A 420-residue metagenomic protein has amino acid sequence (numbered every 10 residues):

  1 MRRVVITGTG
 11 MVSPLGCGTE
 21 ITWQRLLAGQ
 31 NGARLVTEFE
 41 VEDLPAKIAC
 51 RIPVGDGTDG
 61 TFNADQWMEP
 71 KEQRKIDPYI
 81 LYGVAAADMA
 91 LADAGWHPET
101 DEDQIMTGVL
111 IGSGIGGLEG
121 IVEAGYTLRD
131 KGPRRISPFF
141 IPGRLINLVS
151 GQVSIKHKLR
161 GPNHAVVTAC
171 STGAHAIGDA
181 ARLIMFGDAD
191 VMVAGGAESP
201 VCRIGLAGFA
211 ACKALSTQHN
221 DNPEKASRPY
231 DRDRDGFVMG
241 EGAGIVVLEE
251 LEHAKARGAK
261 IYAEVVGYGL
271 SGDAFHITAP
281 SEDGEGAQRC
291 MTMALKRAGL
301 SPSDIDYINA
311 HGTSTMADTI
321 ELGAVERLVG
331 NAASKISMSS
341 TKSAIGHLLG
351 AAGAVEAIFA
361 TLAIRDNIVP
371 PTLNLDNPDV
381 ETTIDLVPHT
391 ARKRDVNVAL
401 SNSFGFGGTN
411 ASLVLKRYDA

Functional and structural regions predicted by a protein language model:
M1-E72, E252-E264, I358-T372, K416-A420: ACP-dependent fatty acid/polyketide chain-elongation machinery
R3-T7, R34-L35, N222-L300, Y307 (+1 more regions): Condensing-enzyme catalytic core mediating Claisen C-C bond formation in acyl metabolism
I6, Q30-T168, A197-G208, P302-T319: Conserved beta-ketoacyl condensing-enzyme motif
G8, L26, A87, V109 (+10 more regions): Conserved small-residue
E20-R25, L118-P133, L183-F186, L206-H219 (+3 more regions): A glycine- and small-aliphatic-rich helix-loop capping segment at beta-alpha/alpha-beta transitions that lines
T37, D188-D235, Y268-E282, A310-T319 (+1 more regions): Acyl-CoA/ACP chain-elongation machinery
G83-W96, I146-V149, S154-H157, P162-E198 (+3 more regions): Active-site-proximal alpha-helical scaffold in enzymes
D130-S137, H175-G178, R182, F186 (+3 more regions): Glycine-/small-residue-rich "gating" segment that lines the acyl/pantetheine channel and substrate pocket
